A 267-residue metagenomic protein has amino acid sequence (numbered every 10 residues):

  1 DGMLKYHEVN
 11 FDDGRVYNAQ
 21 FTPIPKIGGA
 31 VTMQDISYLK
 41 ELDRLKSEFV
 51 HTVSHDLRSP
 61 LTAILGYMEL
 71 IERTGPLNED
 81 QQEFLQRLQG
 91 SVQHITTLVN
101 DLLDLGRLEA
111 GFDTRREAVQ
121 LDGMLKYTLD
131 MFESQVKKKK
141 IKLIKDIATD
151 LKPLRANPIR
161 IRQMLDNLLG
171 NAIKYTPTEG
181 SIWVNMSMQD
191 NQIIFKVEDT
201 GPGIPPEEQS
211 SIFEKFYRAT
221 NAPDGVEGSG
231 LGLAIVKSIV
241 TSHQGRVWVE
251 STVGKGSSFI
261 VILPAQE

Functional and structural regions predicted by a protein language model:
D1-Y38: PAS-family sensory/regulatory modules and their coupling/dimerization elements
I36-I71, G75: Primarily the dimerization/phosphotransfer
G90-I95: Short alpha-helical segment of the dimerization/phosphotransfer core of two-component systems
E117-Q120, K137, K142-K152: Conserved catalytic submotifs in the C-terminal HATPase_c
L121, G203-E214: Short helix N-cap motif at coil->helix boundaries in the Bergerat
A172-I173: Short helix-loop "hinge" at the ATP-lid/N-box region of the Bergerat-fold HATPase_c
